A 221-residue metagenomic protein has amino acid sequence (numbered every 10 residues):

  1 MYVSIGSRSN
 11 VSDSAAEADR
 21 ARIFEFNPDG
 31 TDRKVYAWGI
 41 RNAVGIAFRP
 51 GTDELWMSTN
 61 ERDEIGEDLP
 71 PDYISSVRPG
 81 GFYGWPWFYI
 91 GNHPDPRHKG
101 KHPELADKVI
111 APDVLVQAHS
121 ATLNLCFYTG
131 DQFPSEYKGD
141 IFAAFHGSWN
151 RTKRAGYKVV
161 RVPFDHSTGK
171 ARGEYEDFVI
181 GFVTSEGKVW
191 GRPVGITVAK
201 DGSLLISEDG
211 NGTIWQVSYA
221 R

Functional and structural regions predicted by a protein language model:
M1, D53-L55, L204-L205, I214: Hydrophobic residues embedded in beta-strands of well-ordered beta-sheets
Y2-G6: Extracytoplasmic mature domains of secreted/periplasmic and thylakoid-lumen proteins
S7-S14, A21-T31, R41-N42, A47-V179 (+3 more regions): Beta-propeller domain segments
K34, V44, W215: Alpha-helical elements of the RecA-like P-loop NTPase motor core of helicases
V35-G39: Short, glycine/acidic-rich beta->alpha junctions
T197-R221: Blade-level signature of beta-propeller repeat domains, shared across WD40, Kelch, NHL, RCC1 and BNR/Asp-box propellers
